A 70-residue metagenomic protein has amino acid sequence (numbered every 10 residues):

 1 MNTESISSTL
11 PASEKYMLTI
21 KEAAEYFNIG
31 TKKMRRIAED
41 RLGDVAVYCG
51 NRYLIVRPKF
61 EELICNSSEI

Functional and structural regions predicted by a protein language model:
M1-S5: A general sequence property marking short-to-moderate contiguous segments in secreted/outer-membrane adhesion
I6-K33: Polyanion-binding surface elements
E25-L54, E61-L63, S67-S68: Major-groove DNA-recognition helix of helix-turn-helix-type DNA-binding domains
